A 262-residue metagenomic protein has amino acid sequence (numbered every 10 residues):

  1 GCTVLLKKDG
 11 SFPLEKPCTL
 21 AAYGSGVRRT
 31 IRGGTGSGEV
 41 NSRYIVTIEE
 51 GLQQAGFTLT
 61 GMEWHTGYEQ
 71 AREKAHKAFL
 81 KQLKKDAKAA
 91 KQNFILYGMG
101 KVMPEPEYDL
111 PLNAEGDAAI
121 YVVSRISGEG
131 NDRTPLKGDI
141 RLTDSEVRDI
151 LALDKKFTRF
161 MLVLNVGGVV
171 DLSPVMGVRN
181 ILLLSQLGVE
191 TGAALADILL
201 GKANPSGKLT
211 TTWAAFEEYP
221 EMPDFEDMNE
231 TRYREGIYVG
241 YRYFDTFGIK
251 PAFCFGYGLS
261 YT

Functional and structural regions predicted by a protein language model:
G1-T262: C-terminal non-catalytic regions of proteins with extracellular/luminal or membrane-system context
